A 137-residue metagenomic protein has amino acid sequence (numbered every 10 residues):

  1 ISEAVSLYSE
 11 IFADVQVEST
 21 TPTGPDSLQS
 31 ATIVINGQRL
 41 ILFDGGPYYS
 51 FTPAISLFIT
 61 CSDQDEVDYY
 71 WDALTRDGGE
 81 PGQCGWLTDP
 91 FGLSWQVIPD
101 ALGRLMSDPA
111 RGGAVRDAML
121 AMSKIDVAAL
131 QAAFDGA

Functional and structural regions predicted by a protein language model:
I1-G37: Core segments of cupin and vicinal oxygen chelate
I1-S2, I11, I35-R39, S50-F51 (+3 more regions): Vicinal oxygen chelate
S6, D72, D117: Active-site phosphate/pyrophosphate- and oxyanion-stabilizing loops and adjacent acidic/basic residues in soluble
F12-Q16, G78, S123: Sec/Tat-exported extracytoplasmic proteins
P25, Y49-S50: Short glycine/serine/proline-enriched coil/turn segments at secondary-structure junctions
D44-P47: Short beta-strand/turn micro-motifs at beta-sheet edges
G112-A137: Acidic/histidine-enriched, glycine/proline-rich intrinsically disordered or flexible terminal extensions
